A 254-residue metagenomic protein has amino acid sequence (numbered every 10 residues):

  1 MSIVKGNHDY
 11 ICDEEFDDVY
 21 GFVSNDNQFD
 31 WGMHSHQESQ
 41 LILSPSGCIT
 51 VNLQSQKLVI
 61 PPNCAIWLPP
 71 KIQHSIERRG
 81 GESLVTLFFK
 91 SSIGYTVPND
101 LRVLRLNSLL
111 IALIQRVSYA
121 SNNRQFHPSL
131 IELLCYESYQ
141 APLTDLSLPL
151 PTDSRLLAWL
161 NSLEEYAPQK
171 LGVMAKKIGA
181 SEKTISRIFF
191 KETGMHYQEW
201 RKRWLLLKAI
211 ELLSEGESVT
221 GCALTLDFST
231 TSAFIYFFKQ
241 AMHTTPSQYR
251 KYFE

Functional and structural regions predicted by a protein language model:
M1-C48: Generic protein-terminus/edge-of-domain signal
S2, N7, Y236-E254: …primarily DNA-binding HTH/wHTH and HhH modules…
S55-P70: Short acidic-glycine-tyrosine-enriched beta hairpin
N63, I185, F189, A233-F234 (+1 more regions): Short hydrophobic/aromatic patch on the recognition helix
I72-L101: Ligand-binding loop in jelly-roll beta-barrel domains
Y95-E164: Amphipathic alpha-helical segments enriched in hydrophobic/aromatic residues interleaved with Lys/Arg
P142-I178, M195, E199-S218: A short, Lys/Arg-enriched amphipathic alpha-helix from helix-turn-helix/homeodomain DNA-binding modules
K191-T231, I235, K251-E254: Terminal helix-turn-helix DNA-binding modules in bacterial transcription factors
